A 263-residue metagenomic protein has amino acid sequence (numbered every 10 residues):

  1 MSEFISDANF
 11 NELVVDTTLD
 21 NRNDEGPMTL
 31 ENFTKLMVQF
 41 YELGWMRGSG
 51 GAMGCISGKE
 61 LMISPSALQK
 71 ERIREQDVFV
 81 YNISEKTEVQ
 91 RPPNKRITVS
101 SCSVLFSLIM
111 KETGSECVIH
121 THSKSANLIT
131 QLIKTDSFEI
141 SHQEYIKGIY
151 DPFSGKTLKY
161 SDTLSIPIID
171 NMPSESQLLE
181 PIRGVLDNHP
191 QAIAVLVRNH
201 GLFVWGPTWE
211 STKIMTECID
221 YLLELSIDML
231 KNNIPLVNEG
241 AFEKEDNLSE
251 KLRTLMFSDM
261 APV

Functional and structural regions predicted by a protein language model:
S2-V263: Glycine-rich flexible loops
